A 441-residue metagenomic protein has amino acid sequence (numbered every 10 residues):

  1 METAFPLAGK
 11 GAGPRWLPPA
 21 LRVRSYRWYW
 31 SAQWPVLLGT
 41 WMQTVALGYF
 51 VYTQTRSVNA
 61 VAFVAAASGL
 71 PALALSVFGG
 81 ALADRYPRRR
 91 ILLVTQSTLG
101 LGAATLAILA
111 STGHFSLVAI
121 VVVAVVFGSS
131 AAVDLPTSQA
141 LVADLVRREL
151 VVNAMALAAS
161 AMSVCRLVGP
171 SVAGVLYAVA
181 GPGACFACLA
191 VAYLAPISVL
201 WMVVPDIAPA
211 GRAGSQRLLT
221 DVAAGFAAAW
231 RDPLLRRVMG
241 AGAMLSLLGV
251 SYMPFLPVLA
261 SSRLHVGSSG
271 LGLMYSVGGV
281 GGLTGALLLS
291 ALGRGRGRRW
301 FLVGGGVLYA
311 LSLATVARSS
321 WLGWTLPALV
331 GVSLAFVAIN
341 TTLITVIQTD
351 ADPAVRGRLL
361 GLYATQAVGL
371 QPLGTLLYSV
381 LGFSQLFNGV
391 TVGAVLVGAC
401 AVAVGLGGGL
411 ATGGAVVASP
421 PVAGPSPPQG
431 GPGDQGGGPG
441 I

Functional and structural regions predicted by a protein language model:
M1-I441: Alpha-helical transmembrane-bundle signature of multi-pass membrane transport and export proteins
